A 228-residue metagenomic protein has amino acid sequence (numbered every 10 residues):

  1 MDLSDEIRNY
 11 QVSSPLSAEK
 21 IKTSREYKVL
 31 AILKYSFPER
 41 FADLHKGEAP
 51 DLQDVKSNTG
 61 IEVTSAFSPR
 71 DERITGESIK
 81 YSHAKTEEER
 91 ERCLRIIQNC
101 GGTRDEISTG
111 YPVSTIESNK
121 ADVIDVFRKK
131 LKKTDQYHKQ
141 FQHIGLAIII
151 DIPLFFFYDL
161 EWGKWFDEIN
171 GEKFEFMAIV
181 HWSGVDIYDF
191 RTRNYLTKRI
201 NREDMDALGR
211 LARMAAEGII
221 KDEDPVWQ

Functional and structural regions predicted by a protein language model:
M1-H45, T64-Q228: Metal-dependent nuclease catalytic core centered on acidic motifs
E48: Beta-rich catalytic cores
L52, T59-S65: Conserved catalytic cores of phosphodiester-cleaving nucleases, focusing on short active-site segments
D54-K56, D135-Q136: Short amphipathic alpha-helices and their capping/turn segments at secondary-structure boundaries
V55-S57, F190-R191: Short acidic-glycine loop/turn motifs at beta-strand connectors
